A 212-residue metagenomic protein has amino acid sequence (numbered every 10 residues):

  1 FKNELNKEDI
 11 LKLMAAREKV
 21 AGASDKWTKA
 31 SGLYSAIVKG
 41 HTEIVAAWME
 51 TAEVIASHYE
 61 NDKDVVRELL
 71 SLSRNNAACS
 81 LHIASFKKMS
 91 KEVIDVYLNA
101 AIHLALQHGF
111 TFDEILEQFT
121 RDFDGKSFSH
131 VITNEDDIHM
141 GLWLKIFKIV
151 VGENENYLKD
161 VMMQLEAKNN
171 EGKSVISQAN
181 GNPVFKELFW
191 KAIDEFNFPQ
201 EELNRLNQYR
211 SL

Functional and structural regions predicted by a protein language model:
F1-E18, A47-E68, V96-E114, K145-M163 (+1 more regions): Ankyrin repeat domain, specifically the short helix-to-loop turn at the C-terminus of the second helix of each repeat
K12-S35, E68-S85, E114-T133, M163-S177 (+1 more regions): Ankyrin-repeat boundary/"N-cap" motif
G40, K88-M89, D136-I138, P183: Ankyrin-repeat intra-repeat helix-capping/turn positions
A46, K91-D95, I176-S177, W190: Conserved positions within tetratricopeptide repeat
S129-K173: Ankyrin-repeat and related helical/solenoid repeat scaffolds used for protein-protein interactions
N169-S211: Leucine-rich solenoid repeat scaffolds
